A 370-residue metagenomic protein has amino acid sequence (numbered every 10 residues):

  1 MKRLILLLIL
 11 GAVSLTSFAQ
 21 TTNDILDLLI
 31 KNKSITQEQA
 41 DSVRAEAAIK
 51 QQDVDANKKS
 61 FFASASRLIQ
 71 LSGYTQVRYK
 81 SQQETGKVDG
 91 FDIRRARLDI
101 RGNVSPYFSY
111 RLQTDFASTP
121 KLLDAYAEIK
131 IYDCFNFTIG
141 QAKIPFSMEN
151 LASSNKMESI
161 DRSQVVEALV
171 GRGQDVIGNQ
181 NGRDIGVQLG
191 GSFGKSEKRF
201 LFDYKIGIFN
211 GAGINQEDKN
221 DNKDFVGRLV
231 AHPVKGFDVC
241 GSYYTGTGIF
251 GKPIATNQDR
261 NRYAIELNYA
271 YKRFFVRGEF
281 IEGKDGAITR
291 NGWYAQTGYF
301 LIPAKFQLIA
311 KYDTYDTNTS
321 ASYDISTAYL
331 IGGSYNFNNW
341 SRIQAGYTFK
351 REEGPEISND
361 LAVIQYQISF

Functional and structural regions predicted by a protein language model:
M1-L4: Positively charged n-region of N-terminal signal peptides that target proteins for export
L6-L10: Sec-dependent N-terminal signal peptides
S14-S17: N-terminal signal peptide c-region/cleavage motif recognized by signal peptidases
A19-Q76: N-terminal periplasmic/intermembrane-space "pro-region" immediately following the signal or transit peptide
L29, L201, N215-K219, K252-P253: A short secondary-structure junction signal
K59-G211, K219-F225, V230-D238, Q296-Y299 (+3 more regions): Outer membrane beta-barrel
Q83-G86, S105, R111, Y126-K130 (+3 more regions): Outer-membrane beta-barrel pore domains
A212-I214, K284: A generic structural motif
